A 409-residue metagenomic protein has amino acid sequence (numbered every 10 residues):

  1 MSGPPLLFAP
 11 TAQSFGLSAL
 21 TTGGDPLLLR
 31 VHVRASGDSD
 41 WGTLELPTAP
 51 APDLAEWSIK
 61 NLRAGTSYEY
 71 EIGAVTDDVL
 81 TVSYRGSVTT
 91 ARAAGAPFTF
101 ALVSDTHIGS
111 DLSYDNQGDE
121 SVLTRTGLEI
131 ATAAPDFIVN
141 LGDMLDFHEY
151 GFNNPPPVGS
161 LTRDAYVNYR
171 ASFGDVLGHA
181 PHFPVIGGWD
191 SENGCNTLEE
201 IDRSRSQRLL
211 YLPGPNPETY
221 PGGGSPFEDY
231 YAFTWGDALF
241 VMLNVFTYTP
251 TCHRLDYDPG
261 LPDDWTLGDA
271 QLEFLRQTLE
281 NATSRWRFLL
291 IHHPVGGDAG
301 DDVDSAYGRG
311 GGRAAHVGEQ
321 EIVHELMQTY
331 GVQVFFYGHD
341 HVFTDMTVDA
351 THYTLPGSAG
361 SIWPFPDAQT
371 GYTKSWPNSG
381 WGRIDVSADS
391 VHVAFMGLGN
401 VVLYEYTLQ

Functional and structural regions predicted by a protein language model:
M1-F98: Short, surface-exposed linear motifs at loops/turns and structural transition points
A9-G16, T21-G23, G73-N154: N-terminal active-site segment of His-dependent metallophosphoesterases
Y70-S87, F152-T283, A306-A314, I322 (+3 more regions): Extended active-site neighborhood of metal-dependent phosphoesterases/phosphodiesterases
D105, G142-D143, G187-G188, H292 (+1 more regions): Active-site glycine-centered loops adjacent to acidic/histidine catalytic or metal-binding residues that shape
N140-L145, A282-V303: Short acidic, glycine-rich surface-loop motifs adjacent to enzyme active sites
L289-G296, F335-F343: Histidine-centered catalytic micro-motifs
S379-Q409: A short C-terminal boundary segment appended to hydrolase-like catalytic domains
